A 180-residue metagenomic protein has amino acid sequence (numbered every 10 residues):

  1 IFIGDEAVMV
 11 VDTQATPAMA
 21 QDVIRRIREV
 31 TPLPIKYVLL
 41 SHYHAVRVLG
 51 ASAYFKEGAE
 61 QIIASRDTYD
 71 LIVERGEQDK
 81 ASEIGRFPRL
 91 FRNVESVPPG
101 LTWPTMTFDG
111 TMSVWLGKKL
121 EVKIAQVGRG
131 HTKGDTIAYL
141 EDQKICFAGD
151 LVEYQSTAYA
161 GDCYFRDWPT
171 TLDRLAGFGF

Functional and structural regions predicted by a protein language model:
I1-R26, T136-D150: Conserved beta-strand hairpin/beta-sheet module of binuclear metal-dependent hydrolase folds, prominently
E6-A7, L33-K36, G58-E60, K119-V122 (+2 more regions): Loop/turn elements at helix/coil->beta-strand transitions in domains of secreted/extracellular proteins
V8, A15-A18, Y43-V48, T68-L71 (+4 more regions): Solvent-exposed loop/turn segments at secondary-structure junctions within structured extracellular/periplasmic domains
V11-T13, K36-H44, I63-R66, V127 (+2 more regions): Active-site neighborhood of phospho(di)ester-bond hydrolases with catalytic His/Asp-centered motifs
Q14, A18-A20, Q155-F180: Cap/insert and terminal regions of metallo-dependent hydrolase folds
R25-S113, K133: Active-site HxH/HxHxD metal-binding segment of metal-dependent hydrolases
D70-L71, I124, A158: PEST-like low-complexity, intrinsically disordered acidic/proline/serine-rich tracts that flank trafficking/processing
T107-E141: Core dinuclear metal-dependent hydrolase active-site scaffold
